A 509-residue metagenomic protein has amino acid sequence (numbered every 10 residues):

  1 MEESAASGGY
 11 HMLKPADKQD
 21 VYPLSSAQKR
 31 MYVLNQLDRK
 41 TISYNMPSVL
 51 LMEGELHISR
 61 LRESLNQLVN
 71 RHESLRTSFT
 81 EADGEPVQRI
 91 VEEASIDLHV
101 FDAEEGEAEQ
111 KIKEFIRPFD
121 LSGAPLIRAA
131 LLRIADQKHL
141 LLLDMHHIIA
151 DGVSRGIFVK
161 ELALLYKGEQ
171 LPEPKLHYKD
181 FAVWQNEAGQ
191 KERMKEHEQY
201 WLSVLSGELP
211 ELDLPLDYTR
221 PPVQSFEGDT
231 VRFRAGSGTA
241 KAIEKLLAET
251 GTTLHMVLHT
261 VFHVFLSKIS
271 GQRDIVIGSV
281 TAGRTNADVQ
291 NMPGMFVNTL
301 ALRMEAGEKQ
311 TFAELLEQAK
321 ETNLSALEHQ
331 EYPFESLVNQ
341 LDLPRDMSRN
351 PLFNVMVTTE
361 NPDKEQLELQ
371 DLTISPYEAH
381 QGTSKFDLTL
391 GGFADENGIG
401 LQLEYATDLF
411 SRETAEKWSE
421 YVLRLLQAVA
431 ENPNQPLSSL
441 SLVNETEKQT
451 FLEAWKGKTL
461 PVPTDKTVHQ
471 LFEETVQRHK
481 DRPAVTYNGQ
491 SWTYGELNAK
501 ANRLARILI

Functional and structural regions predicted by a protein language model:
M1-A6, S64-I112, L165, H177 (+1 more regions): Non-catalytic N-terminal regions of enzymes
M1-G9, S48, L164, E249 (+4 more regions): 4′-phosphopantetheine-dependent carrier domains
M1-Q36, E63, L176-D180, H197-Q199 (+2 more regions): Regions immediately C-terminal to embedded phosphopantetheine-bearing carrier domains
A5, H11-A16, D20-Y22, S59 (+5 more regions): Key residue(s) within conserved catalytic/signature motifs
K29-R39, P47-L56, L65-Q67, E81 (+12 more regions): Adenylate-forming
D151: A Lys-centered signature of the CheY-like receiver
E413, Q470, A484-I509: Conserved AMP-binding/adenylate-forming core of the ANL superfamily
